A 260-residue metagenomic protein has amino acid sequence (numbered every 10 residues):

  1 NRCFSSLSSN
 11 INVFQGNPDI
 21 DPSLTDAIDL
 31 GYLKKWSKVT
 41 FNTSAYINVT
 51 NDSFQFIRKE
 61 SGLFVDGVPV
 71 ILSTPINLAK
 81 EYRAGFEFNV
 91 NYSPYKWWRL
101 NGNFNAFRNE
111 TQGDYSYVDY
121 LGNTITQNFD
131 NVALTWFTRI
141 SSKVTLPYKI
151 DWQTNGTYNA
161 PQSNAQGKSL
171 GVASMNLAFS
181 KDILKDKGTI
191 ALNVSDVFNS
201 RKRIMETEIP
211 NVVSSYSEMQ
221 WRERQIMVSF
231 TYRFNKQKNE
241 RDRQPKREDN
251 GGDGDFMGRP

Functional and structural regions predicted by a protein language model:
N1-D26, I47-S73, Q162, S195-N211: Surface-exposed extracellular loop regions of Gram-negative outer-membrane beta-barrel proteins, predominantly
Q15-N17, D21, W36, T40-N103 (+2 more regions): Outer membrane beta-barrel strand-and-loop segments of large Gram-negative receptors, especially TonB-dependent
I20, L30-K34, A45, F86-Y92 (+4 more regions): Residues on the lipid-exposed face of transmembrane beta-strands in outer-membrane beta-barrel proteins
L24-I28, K80-A84, N128-W136, G171-M175 (+2 more regions): Residues that define the transmembrane beta-barrel architecture of outer-membrane proteins
D26, Y32, T43-V49, G102-R108 (+3 more regions): Transmembrane beta-barrel strands of outer-membrane/channel proteins
K38-F41, K96-L100, Y148-Q153, K185-I190 (+2 more regions): Repeated loop/turn-to-beta-strand initiation elements of outer-membrane beta-barrel proteins
T111, V132-I183, S195-F198, E206-T207 (+1 more regions): C-terminal beta-barrel architecture of Gram-negative outer-membrane proteins
K181-P260: C-terminal beta-signal and adjacent terminal beta-strands/loops of Gram-negative outer-membrane beta-barrel proteins
